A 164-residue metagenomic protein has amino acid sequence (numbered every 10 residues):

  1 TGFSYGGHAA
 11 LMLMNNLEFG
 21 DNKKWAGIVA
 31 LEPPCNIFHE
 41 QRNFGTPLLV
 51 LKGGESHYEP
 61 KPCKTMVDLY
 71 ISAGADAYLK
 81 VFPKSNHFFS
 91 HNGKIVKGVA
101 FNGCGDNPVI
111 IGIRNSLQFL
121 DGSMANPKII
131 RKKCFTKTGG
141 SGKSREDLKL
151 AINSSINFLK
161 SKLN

Functional and structural regions predicted by a protein language model:
T1-G45, H57: Primarily recognizes the serine-hydrolase "nucleophile elbow" in alpha/beta-hydrolase and SGNH/GDSL folds
A10-L13, M66, F89: Hydrophobic packing residues within well-ordered alpha-helices of enzyme cores
F19-G20, S72, S161-N164: Secondary-structure boundary motif
G27, P47, D76-Y78: Residues at the starts of beta-strands that form the adenosine-phosphate
L49-K52, F82: Short beta-strand/loop motif that positions the catalytic acidic residue of the alpha/beta-hydrolase fold
H57-T65: Conserved alpha/beta-hydrolase "acid-adjacent" motif
M66-G74: Conserved loop-alpha-helix segment in the C-terminal half of the alpha/beta-hydrolase fold that carries the catalytic
D76-N164: C-terminal catalytic histidine-bearing segment of alpha/beta-hydrolase fold enzymes
